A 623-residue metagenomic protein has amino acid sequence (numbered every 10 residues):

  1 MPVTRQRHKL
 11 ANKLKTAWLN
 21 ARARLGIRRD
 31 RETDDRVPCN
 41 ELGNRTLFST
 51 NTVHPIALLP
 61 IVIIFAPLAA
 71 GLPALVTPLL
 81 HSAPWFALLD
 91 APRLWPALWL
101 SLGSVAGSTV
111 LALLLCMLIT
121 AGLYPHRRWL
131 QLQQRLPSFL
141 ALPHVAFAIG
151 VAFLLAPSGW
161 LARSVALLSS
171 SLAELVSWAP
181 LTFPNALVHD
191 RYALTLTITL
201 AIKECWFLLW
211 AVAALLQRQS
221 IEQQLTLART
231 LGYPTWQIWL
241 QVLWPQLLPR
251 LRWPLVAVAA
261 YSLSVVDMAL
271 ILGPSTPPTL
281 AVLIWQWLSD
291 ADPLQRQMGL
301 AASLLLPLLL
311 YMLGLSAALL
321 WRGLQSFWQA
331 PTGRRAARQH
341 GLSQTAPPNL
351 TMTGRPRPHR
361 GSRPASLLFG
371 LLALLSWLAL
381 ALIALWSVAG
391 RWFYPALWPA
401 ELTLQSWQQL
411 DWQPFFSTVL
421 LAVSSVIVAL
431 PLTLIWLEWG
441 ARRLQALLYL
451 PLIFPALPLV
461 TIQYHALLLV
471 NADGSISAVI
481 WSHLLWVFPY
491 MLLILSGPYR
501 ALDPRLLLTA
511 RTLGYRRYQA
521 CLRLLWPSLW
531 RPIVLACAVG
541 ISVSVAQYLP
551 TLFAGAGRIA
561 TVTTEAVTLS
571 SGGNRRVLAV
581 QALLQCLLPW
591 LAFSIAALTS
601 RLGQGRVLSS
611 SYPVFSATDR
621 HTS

Functional and structural regions predicted by a protein language model:
M1-D30, D34-L59, P125-Q133, A317-L372 (+1 more regions): Transmembrane alpha-helical segments of polytopic membrane transport and secretion proteins
N51-S82, D90-Q217, Q246, R250-D267 (+11 more regions): Membrane-water interface segments at the C-terminal ends of transmembrane alpha-helices in multi-pass inner-membrane
L88, A396-E401: Short, membrane-interfacial amphipathic segments enriched in basic
S220-Q224, L502-L506: Short glycine/proline-centered loop/turn elements that form peptide/ligand docking sites
L225-T230, W285-S289, Q405, Q445 (+3 more regions): Short amphipathic alpha-helical coupling elements at transmembrane boundaries
L231-Y233, P245, L513-Y515, P527: Glycine/proline-centered hinge or cleavage motifs at structural transition points of membrane proteins
D267-L294, A330-R334, A396-L397, Y548-R576 (+1 more regions): Glycine-rich helix-loop "coupling/hinge" segments at transmembrane-helix boundaries in multipass transporters
